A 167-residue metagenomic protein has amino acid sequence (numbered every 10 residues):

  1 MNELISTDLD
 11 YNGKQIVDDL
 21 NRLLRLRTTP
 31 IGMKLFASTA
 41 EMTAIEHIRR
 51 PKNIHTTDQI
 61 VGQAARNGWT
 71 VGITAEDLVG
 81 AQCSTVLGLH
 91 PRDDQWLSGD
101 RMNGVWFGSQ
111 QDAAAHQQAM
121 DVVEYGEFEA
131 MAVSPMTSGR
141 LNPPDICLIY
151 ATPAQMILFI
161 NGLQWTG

Functional and structural regions predicted by a protein language model:
L4-G167: Acidic, serine/proline-rich low-complexity intrinsically disordered regions
